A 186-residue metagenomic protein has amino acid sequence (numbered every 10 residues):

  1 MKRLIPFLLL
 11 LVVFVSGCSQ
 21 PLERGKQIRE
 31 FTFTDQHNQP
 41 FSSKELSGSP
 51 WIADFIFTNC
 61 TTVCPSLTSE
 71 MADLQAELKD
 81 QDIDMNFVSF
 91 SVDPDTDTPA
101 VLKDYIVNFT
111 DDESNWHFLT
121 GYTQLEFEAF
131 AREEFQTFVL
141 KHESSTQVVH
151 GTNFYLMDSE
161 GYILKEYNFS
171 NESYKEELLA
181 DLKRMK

Functional and structural regions predicted by a protein language model:
K2-L9: Sec-dependent signal peptide recognition, specifically the positively charged N-region followed immediately by
V13-G17: C-terminal motif of bacterial Sec signal peptides marking the signal peptidase cleavage site
C18-K44, S69: N-terminal "domain-start" segment that seeds a small globular fold
Q27, S49-P50, V149-G151: Short, small/polar residue-rich loop motifs at catalytic or cofactor-binding pockets
S43-P65, M71: Short active-site neighborhood of thiol/selenol oxidoreductases, capturing the structured segment around
I52-A53, F87, F154: Hydrophobic beta-strand anchors of alpha/beta hydrolase catalytic cores
S69-F130: Structural microenvironment flanking redox-active thiols in thiol-disulfide oxidoreductases
H142-K186: Thiol-/selenol-based redox modules, centered on thioredoxin-like and closely related oxidoreductase domains
